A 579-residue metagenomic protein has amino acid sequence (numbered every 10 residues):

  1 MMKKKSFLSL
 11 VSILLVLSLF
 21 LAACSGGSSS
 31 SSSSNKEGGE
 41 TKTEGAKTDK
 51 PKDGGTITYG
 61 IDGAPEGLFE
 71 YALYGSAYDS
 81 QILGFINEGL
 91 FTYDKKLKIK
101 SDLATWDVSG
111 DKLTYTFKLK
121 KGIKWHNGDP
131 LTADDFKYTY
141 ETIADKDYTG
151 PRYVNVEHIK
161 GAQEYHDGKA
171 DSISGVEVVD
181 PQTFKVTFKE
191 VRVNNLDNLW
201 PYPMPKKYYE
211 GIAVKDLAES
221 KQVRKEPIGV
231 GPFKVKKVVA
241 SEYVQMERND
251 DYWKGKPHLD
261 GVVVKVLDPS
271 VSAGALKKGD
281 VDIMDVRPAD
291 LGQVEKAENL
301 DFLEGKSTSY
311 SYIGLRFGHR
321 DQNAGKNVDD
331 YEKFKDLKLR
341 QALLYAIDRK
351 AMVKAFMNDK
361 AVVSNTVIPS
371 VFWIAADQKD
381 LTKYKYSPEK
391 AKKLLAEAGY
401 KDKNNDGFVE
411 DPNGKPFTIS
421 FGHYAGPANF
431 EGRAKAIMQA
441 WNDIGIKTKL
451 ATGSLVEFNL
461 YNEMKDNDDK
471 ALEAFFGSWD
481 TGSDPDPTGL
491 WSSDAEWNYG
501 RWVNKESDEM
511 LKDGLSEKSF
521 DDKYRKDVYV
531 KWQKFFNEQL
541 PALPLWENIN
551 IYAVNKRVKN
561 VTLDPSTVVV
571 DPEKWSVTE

Functional and structural regions predicted by a protein language model:
G26, D250, S311, L344-D377 (+2 more regions): Detector for C-terminal structural segments
Y59, G128, I283-V286, L300-F302 (+3 more regions): Periplasmic binding protein-like
G60-G110, I228: N-terminal lobe/hinge region of extracytoplasmic solute-binding protein
T105-R152, K333: Aromatic- and charge-enriched surface segment that lines or borders ligand/interaction sites
V154-G211: Surface-exposed binding/hinge segments that line and control ligand-binding clefts or catalytic entry sites
V156, K236-E247, V263-K326, V363: Extracellular/periplasmic solute-recognition and catalytic clefts
L199-P257, G261, K278, E389: Gly/Pro-rich hinge or "lid" segments in bacterial periplasmic/extracellular proteins
F334-Q439: Append "and occasionally in soluble cytosolic enzymes with long acidic Gly/Pro-rich linkers
